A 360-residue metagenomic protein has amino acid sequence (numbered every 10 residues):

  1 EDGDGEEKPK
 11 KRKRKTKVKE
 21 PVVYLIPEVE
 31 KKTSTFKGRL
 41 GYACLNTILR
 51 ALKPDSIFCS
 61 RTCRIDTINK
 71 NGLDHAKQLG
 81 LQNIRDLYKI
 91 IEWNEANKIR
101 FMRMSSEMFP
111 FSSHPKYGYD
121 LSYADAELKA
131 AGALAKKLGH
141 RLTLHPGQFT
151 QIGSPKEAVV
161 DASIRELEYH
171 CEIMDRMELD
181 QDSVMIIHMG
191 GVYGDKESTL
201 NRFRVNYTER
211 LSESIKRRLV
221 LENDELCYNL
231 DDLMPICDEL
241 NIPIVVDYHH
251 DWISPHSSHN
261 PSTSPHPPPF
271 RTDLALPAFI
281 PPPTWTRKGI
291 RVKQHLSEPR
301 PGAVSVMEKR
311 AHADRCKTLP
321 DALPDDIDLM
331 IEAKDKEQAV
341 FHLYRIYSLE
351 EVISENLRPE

Functional and structural regions predicted by a protein language model:
E1-H140, T150-I164, Y169-L179, S183 (+5 more regions): Alpha/beta catalytic barrel-like cores
H145, D247, L329: Conserved, mostly hydrophobic/aromatic
Q148, E225, H250: Short, glycine/acidic-enriched loop or turn micro-motifs at the edges of active sites
E168-Y169, D195-E209, L221-N229: Active-site glycine-rich loop that binds ribose-phosphate moieties when present
S183-N201, A303-R310: Glycine-rich phosphate-binding "P-loop"
I186, R218-E225, V245, I331-E332: Catalytic beta/alpha-barrel core
S214-R217, C237-V245: Glycine-enriched alpha-helix->loop->beta-strand junction motifs that scaffold or abut catalytic
Y228-N229, H249-I253: Short acidic, Gly/Ser-rich segments with clustered Asp/Glu that frequently serve as metal-coordination loops in enzyme
